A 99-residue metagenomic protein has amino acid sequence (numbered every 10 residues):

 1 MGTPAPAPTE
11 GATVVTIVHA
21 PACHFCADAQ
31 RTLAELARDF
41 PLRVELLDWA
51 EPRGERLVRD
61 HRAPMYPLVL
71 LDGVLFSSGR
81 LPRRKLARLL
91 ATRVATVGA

Functional and structural regions predicted by a protein language model:
G2-D39: Local sequence-structure signature of Cys/Sec-based thiol-disulfide redox active-site neighborhoods
G2-T3, R53-R56: A short, acidic/glycine-rich surface segment
A27-R31, R56, L81: Generic recognition of short, well-ordered alpha-helical segments
L42-G54: Thiol-based oxidoreductase modules, predominantly thioredoxin-like and allied folds used for disulfide exchange
D60-V69: Structural micro-motif
L71-A99: Non-catalytic, surface beta->alpha helical segment in thiol-disulfide oxidoreductase systems
